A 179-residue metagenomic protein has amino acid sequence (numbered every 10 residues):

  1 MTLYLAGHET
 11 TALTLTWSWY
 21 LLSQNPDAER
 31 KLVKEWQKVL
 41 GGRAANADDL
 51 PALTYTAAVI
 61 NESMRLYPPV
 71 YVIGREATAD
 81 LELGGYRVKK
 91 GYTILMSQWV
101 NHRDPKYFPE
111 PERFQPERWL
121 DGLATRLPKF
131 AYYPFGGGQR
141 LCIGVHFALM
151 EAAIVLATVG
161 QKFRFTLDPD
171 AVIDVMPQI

Functional and structural regions predicted by a protein language model:
M1-L15, D48, L53, Q115-D121: Conserved cytochrome P450 catalytic core segment spanning the I/J/K helices
M1-Q37, S63, Y92-S97, Y133-P134 (+2 more regions): Central I-helix of cytochrome P450 enzymes
L13, T54-A58, F130, M150-I154: A structural signal for well-ordered alpha-helical segments within the folded catalytic domains of diverse enzymes
P26-A28, V145-I179: Cytochrome P450 heme-binding "Cys pocket" and the immediately downstream C-terminal segment
R43-G84: Conserved cytochrome P450 K-helix E-x-x-R motif and the immediately C-terminal K′/meander segment
M96-A124: Conserved cytochrome P450 K-helix/beta-meander segment immediately N-terminal to the heme-binding cysteine loop
L123-Y132: Active-site-adjacent bridging/hinge elements
